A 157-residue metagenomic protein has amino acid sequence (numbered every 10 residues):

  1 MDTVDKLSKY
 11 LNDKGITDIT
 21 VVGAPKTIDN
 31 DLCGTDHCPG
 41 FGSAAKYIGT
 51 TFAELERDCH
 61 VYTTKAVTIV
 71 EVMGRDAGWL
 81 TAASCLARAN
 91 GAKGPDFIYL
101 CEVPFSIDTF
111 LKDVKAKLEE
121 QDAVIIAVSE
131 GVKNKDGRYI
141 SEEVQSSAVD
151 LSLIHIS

Functional and structural regions predicted by a protein language model:
M1-D76: Active-site histidine-anchored catalytic micro-motif
L7-N12, C38, A83-N90, D113-E119 (+1 more regions): Short, solvent-exposed amphipathic alpha-helical segments in soluble enzyme and RNA/protein-processing domains
K26-N30, V72-A77, F97, C101-I107 (+1 more regions): Glycine-rich beta-alpha junction loops
G34, L80, D136-I140: Short, well-ordered secondary-structure micro-motifs
C59-L100: Conserved anion/nucleotide-ligand pocket segment
A83, A92-I125: Glycine-rich ThDP/TPP pyrophosphate-binding loop and its adjacent helix/strand module within ThDP-dependent enzymes
L118-S141: Oxyanion-binding "anion nests"
I154-I156: Conserved small/polar residues in nucleotide/adenosyl-binding loops
